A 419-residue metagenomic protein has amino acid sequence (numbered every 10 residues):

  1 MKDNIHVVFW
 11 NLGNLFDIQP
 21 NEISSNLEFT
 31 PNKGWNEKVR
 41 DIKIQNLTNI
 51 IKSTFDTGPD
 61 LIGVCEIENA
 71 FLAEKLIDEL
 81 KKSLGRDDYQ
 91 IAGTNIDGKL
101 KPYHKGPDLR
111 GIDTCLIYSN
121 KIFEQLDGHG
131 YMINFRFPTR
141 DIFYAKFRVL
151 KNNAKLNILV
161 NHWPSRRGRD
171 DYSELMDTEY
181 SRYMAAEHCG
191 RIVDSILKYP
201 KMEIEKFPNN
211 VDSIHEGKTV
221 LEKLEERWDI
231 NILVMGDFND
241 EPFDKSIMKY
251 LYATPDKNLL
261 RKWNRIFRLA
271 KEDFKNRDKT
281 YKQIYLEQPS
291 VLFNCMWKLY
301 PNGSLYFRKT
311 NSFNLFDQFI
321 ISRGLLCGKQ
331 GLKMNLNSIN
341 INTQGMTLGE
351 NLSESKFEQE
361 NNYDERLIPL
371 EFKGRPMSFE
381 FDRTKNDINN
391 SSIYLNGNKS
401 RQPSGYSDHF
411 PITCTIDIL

Functional and structural regions predicted by a protein language model:
M1, F137, K146, P200-L233 (+1 more regions): Metal-dependent phosphoester-hydrolase catalytic domains
M1-D113, E187, I388, N398-S404 (+1 more regions): N-terminal, active-site-proximal structural segment of metallo-dependent hydrolase catalytic domains
M1-V7, F16-Q19, K121-E124, P138-Y172 (+1 more regions): Beta-strand-turn-beta hairpins that frame and shape the catalytic cleft of phosphate-ester-processing enzymes
N11, H162, G236-D237, H409: Active-site glycine-centered loops adjacent to acidic/histidine catalytic or metal-binding residues that shape
G13, I67-E68, P164, F238-E241 (+1 more regions): Catalytic metal-binding/acid-base residues of hydrolase active sites
N21, E68, R148-N209, D244 (+1 more regions): Metal-dependent phosphoester/phosphodiester hydrolase catalytic core
F71-E74, R167-D170, E241-S246, K329: Extracytoplasmic/secreted cell-surface and envelope-processing proteins
K105-N120, N134-Y144: Active-site-proximal alpha/beta segments of enzymes that process anionic O-linked groups
